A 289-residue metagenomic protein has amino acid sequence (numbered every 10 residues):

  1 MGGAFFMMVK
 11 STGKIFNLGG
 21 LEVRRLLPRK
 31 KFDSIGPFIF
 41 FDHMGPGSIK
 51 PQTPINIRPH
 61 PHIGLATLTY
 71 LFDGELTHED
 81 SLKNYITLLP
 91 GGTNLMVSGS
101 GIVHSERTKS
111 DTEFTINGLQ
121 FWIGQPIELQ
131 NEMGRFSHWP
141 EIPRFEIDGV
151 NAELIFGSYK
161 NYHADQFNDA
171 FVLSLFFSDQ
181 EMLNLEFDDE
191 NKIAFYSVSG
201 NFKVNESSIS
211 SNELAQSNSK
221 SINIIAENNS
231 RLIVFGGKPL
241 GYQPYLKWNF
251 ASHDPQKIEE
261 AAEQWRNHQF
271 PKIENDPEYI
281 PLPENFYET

Functional and structural regions predicted by a protein language model:
M1-T289: Jelly-roll (double-stranded beta-helix
